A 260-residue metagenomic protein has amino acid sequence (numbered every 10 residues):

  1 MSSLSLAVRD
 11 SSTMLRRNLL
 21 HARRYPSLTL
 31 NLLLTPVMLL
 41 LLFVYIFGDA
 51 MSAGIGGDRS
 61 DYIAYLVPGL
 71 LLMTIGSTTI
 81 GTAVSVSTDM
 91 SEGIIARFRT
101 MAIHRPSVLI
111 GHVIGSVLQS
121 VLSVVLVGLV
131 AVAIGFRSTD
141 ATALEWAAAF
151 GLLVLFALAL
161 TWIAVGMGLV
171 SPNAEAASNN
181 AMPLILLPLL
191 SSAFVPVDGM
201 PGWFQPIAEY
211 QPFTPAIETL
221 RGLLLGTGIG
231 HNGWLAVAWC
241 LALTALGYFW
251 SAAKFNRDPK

Functional and structural regions predicted by a protein language model:
M1-L15, L160, W203-T214: Short, membrane-interfacial amphipathic segments enriched in basic
R16-T35, N232-W234, P259-K260: Membrane-interface helix starts
H21, G54, T139-D140, S191-L246: Membrane-interfacial helix-loop-helix junctions in multi-pass membrane proteins
S27-L28, Y65, M73-I80, G111-G115 (+3 more regions): Short alpha-helical transmembrane interface motifs in multi-pass membrane proteins
M38-F43, Y62-I134, A164, M182 (+1 more regions): Hydrophobic alpha-helical transmembrane segments of multi-pass membrane transport proteins
V44-D49, T88, R97, M101 (+7 more regions): Transmembrane helix-loop junction
Y45-D49, G168-Y210, T214: Transmembrane helix segments
R105-A181, G228-A252: Alpha-helical transmembrane segments and their short interhelical loops
